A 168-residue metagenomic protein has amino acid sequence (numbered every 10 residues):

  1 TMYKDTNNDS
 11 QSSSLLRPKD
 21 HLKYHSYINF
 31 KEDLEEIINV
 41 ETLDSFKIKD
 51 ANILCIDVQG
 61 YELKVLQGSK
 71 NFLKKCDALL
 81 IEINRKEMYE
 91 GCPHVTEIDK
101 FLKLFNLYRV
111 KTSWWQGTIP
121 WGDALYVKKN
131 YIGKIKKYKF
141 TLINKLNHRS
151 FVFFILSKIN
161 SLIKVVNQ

Functional and structural regions predicted by a protein language model:
T1-D20: Core alpha/beta nucleotide-donor-binding catalytic domains of modification enzymes
Q11, D50, W121-G122: Residues that flank catalytic or metal-binding motifs in active/ligand-binding sites
Q11-R17, S26-Y27, G133-F140: Short, charged, solvent-exposed linker or helix-capping segments at domain edges/interfaces that act as flexible hinges
K19-K74, E87-Y89, P93-E97: Short internal loop-to-helix segment that lines adenine-nucleotide cofactor pockets
C76-N84: Conserved beta-strand signature within the Rossmann-like core of class I S-adenosyl-L-methionine
V95-L162: Binuclear metal-ion centers of metallo-dependent hydrolases, dominated by the metallo-beta-lactamase
